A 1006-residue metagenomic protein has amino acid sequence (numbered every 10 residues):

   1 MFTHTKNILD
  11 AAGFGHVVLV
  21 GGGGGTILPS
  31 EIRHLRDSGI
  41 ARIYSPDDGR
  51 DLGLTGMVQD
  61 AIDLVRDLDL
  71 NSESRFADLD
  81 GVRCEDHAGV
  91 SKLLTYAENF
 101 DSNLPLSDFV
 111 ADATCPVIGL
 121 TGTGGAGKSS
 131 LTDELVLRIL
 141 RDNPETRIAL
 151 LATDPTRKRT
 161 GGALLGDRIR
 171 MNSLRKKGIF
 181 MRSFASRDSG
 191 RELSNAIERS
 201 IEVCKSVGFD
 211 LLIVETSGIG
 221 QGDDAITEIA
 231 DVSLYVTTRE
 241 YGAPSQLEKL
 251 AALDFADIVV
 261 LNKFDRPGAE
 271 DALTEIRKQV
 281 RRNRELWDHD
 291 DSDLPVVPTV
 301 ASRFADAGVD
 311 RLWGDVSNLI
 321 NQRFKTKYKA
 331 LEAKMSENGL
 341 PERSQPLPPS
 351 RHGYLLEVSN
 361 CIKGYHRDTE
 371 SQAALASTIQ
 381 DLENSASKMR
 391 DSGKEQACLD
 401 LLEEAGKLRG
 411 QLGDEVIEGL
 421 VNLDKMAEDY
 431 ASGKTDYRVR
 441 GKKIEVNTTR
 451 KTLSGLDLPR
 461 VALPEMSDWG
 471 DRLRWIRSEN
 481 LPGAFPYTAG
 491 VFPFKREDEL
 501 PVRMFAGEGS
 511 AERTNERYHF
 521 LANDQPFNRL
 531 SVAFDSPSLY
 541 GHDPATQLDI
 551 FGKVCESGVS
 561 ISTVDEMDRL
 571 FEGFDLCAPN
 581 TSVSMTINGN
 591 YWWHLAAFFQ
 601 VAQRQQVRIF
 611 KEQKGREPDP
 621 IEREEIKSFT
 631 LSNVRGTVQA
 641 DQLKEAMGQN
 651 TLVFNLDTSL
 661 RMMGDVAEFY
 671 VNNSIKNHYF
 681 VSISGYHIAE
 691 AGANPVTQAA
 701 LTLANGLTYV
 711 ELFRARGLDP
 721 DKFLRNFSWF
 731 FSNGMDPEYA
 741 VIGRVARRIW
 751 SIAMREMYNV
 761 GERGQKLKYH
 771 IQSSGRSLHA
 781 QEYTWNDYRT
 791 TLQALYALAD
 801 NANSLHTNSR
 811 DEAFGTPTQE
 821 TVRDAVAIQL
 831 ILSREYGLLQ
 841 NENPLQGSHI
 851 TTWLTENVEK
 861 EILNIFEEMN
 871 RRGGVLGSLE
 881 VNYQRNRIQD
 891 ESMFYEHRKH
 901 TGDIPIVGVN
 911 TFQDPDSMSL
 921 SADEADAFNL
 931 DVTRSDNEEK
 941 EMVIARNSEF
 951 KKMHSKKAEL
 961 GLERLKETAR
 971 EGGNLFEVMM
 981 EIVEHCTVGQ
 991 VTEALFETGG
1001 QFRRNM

Functional and structural regions predicted by a protein language model:
M1, D210, T216-G220, I229-Q246 (+1 more regions): Conserved Switch II/interswitch segment of TRAFAC-class P-loop GTPases
M1-G56: Cofactor-cradling patches in redox/metallo enzymes
A12, G25, A431, T435-Y739 (+5 more regions): Catalytic alpha/beta active-site cores
H34-V65, D254-K329: Canonical P-loop GTPase G-domain recognition
L54-V117: Extreme N-terminal, non-catalytic leader segments that precede Walker-type/kinase nucleotide-binding cores
N71, R323-L539, G615, D824-L830 (+1 more regions): Flexible, glycine-rich loop/tail regions that form catalytic "lids" or insertion modules at the edges of active sites
E98-C115, A126, L131, L135-G222 (+2 more regions): Nucleotide-state-sensitive switch-loop elements of NTP-binding domains
T123-A126, C986: ATP-binding Walker
